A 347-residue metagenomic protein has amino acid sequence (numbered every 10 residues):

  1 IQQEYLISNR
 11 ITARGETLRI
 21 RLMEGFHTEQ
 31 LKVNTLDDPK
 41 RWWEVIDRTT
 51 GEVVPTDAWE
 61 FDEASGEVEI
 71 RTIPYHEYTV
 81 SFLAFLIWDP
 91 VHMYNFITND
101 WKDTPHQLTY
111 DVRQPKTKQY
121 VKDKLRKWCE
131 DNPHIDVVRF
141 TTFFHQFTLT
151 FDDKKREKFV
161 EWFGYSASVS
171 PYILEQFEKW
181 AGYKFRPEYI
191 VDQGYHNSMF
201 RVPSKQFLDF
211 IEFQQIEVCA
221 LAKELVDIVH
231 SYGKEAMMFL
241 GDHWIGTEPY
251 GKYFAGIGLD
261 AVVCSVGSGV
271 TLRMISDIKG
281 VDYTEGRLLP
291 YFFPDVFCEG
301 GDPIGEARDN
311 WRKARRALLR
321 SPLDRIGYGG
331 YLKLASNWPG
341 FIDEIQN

Functional and structural regions predicted by a protein language model:
Q2-G256: Polysaccharide-binding and catalytic clefts of secreted carbohydrate-active enzymes
L125-R126, R139-F143, T148-T150, F200-R201 (+2 more regions): Hydrophobic targeting/anchoring helices
